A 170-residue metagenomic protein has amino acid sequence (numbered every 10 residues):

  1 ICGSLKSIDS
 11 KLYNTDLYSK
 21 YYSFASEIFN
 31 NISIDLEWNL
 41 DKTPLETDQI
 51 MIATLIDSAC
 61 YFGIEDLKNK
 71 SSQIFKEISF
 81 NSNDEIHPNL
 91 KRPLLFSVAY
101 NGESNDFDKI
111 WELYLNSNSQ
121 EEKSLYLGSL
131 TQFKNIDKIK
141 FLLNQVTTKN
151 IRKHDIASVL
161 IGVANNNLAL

Functional and structural regions predicted by a protein language model:
I1-L170: Long, ordered, helix-rich scaffold segments
